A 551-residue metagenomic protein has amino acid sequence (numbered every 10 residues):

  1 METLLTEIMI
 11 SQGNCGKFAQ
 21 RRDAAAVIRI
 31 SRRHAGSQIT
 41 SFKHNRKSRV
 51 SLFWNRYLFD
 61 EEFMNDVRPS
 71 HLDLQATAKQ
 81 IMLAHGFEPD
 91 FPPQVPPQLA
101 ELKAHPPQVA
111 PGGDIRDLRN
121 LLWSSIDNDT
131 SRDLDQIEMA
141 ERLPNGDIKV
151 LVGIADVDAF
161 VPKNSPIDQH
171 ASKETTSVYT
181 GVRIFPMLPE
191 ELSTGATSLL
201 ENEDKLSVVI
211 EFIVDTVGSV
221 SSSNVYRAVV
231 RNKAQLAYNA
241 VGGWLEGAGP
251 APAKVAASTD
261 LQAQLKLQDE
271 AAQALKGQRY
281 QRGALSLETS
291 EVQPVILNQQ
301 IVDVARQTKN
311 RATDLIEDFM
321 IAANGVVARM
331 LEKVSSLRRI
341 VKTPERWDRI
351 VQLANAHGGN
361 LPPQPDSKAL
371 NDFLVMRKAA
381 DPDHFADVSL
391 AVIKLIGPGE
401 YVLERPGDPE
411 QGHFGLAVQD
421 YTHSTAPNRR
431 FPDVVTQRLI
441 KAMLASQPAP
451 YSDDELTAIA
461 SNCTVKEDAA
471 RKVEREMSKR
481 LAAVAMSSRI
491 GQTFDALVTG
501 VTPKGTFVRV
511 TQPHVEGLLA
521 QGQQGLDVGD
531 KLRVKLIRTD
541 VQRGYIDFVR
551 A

Functional and structural regions predicted by a protein language model:
E2, E7-N14, R29, Q38 (+2 more regions): Charged/polar low-complexity intrinsically disordered segments
G16-A19, A24, A35, N45: Short hydrophobic alpha-helical segments enriched in small aliphatic residues
R21, A26-I28, S37, L52 (+1 more regions): Short stretches within intrinsically disordered, low-complexity N-terminal or propeptide regions
S31-R33, K43, S48: Intrinsically disordered, low-complexity cationic segments
N55, F59-F87, F91-L519, Q524 (+2 more regions): Electropositive polyanion-binding surfaces
L532: Exposed beta-strand face motif in extracellular beta-rich ectodomains
F548-A551: Short, compositionally biased
